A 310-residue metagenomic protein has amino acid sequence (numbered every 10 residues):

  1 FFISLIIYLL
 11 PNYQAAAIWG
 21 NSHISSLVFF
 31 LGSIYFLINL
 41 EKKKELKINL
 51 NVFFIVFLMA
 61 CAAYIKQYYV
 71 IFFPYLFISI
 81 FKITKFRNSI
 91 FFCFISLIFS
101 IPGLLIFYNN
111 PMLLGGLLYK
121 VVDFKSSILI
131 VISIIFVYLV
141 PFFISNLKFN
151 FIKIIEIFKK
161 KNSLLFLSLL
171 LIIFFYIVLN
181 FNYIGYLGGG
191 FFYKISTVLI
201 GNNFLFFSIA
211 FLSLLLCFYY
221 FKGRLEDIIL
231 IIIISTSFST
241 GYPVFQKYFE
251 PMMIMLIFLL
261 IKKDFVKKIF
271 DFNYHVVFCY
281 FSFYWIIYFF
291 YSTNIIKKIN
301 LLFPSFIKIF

Functional and structural regions predicted by a protein language model:
F1-L10, L27-V28: Transmembrane-helix signature of polytopic, membrane-embedded enzymes that assemble or transfer cell-envelope glycans
I3-S4, N49-Q67, F73-S79, F94-F99 (+1 more regions): Membrane-interface alpha helices of multi-pass inner-membrane proteins
A15-S25, F245-Q246: Short acidic/glycine- and proline-prone juxtamembrane loop motifs at membrane-interface regions of multi-pass membrane
S25-K44, N51-M59, M255-L259: Specific aromatic-rich, kink-prone transmembrane helix
L31-G32, I130-K148, F207-C217, M253-F258: Hydrophobic cores of alpha-helical transmembrane segments in multi-pass inner/ER membrane proteins, independent
I38-F53, I80-I90, F143-I157, L216-L225 (+1 more regions): Membrane-interface junctions at the ends of membrane-embedded or membrane-associated helices
N49-L50, L97, K159-I172, L225-S235 (+1 more regions): Signature aromatic-anchored transmembrane alpha helix within multi-pass, membrane-resident enzymes that catalyze glycan
P74, I78-S79, I83-F191, F283-K298: Membrane-lumen/periplasm interface segments of specific transmembrane helices in polyprenyl phosphate-linked
